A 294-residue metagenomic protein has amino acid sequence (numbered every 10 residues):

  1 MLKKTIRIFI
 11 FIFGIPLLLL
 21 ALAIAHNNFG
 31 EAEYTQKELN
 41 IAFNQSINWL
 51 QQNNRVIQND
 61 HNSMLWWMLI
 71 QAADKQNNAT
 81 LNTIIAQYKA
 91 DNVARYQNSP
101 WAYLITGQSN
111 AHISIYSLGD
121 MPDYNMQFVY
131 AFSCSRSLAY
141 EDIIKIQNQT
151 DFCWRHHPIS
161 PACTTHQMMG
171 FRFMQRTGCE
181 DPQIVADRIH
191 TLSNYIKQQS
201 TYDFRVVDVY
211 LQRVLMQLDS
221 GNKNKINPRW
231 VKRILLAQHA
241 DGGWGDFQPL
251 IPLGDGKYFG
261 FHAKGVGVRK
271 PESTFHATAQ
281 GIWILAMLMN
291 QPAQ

Functional and structural regions predicted by a protein language model:
M1-I6: Short, Lys/Arg-rich N-terminal segment immediately upstream of the first membrane anchor
R7-Q294: Preference for long, amphipathic alpha-helical scaffolds in soluble/luminal domains and all-alpha bundles
